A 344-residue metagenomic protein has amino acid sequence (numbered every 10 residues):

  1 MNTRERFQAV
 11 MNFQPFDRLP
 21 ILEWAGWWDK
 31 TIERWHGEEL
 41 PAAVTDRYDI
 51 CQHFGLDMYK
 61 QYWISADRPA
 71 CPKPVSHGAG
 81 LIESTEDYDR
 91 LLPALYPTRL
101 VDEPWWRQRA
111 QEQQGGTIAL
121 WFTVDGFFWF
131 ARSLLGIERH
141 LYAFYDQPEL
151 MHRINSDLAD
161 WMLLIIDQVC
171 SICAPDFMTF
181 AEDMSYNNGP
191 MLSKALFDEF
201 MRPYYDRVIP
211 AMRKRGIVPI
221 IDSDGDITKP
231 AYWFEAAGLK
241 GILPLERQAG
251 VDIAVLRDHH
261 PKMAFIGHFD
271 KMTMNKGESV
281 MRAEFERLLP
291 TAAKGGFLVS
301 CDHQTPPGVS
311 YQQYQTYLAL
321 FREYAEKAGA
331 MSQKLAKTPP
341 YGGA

Functional and structural regions predicted by a protein language model:
M1-P41, I82-E83, L91-A344: Active-site loop segments of alpha/beta catalytic cores
N2, C51, G55, K73-V75 (+1 more regions): Residue-level detector of functionally special positions within alpha-helical transmembrane segments of multi-pass
A43-S65, I172-C173: Catalytic domains of carbohydrate-active enzymes, especially glycoside hydrolases
Y59-Y62, L81, T85: Aromatic-residue-lined binding/catalytic grooves and analogous aromatic/hydrophobic interfacial grooves in multimeric
Y62-K73, T123-F128: Short, glycine/charge-rich beta-strand/loop segments that flank catalytic centers and engage negatively charged groups
A70-V75, Y88-P97: Long, low-complexity intrinsically disordered regulatory regions enriched in P/S/T/G and acidic residues that serve as
